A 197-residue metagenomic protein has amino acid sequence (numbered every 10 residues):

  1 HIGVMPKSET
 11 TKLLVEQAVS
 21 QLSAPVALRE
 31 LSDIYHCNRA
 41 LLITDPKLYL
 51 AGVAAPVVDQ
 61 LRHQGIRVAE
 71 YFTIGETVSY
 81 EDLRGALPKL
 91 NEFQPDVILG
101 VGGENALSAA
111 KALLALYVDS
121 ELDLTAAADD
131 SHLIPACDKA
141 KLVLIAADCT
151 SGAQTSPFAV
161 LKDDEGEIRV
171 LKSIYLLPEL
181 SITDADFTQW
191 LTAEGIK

Functional and structural regions predicted by a protein language model:
H1-E70: An N-terminal, well-structured beta->alpha segment
K12, R62-H63, E92, L113 (+2 more regions): N-terminal loops that bind phosphate or other acidic moieties and the adjacent beta-alpha structural core
E16, V118-K197: A glycine/threonine-rich phosphate-anchoring loop and its flanking beta-alpha core in nucleotide/phosphate-binding
I34, P56-Q60, A115, F158-L161 (+1 more regions): Short, solvent-exposed amphipathic alpha-helical segments in soluble enzyme and RNA/protein-processing domains
N38, D96-I98, E179: Conserved acidic residues
L41-L42, V97-L99, V143: Conserved beta-strand elements of the Class I
Y49-L122: N-terminal small/polar loop signature for handling phosphorylated ligands or for N-terminal nucleophile
